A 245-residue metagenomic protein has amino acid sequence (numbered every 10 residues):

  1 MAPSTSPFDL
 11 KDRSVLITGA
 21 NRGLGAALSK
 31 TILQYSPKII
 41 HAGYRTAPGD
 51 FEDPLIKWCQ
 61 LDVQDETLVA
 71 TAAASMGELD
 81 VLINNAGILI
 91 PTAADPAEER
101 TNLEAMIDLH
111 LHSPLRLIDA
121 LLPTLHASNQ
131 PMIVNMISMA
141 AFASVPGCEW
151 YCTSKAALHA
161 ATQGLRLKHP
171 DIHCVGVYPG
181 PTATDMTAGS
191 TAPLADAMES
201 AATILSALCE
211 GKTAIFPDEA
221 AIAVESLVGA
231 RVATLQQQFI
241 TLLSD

Functional and structural regions predicted by a protein language model:
N21-R22: Conserved glycine-rich cofactor-binding loop
L33-F51: Conserved glycine-rich Rossmann-like NAD(P)H-binding loop of the short-chain dehydrogenase/reductase
D53-E66: Rossmann-fold cofactor-recognition segment
L89-E104, G147: Conserved mid-core segment of classical short-chain dehydrogenase/reductases
I118, S154: Active-site helix of classical SDR
S138: Residue(s) in the substrate-gating loop at a strand-loop-helix junction that position the organic substrate next
G176, T184, A188-A230: C-terminal helical subdomain
